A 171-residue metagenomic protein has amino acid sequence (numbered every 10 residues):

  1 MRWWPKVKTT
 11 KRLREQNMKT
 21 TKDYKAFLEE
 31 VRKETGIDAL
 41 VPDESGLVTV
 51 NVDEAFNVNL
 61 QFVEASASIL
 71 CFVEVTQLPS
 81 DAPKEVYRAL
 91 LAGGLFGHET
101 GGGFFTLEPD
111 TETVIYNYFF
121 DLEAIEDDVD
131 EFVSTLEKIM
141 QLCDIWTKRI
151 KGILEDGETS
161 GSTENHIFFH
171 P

Functional and structural regions predicted by a protein language model:
W3-W4, R14-N59: Charge-rich, low-complexity N-terminal segments
L13, F27, V31, A82-A92 (+1 more regions): Short, Φ-rich (hydrophobic/aromatic) sequence segments
V48, A67-I69, E112-V114: Hydrophobic residues embedded in beta-strands of well-ordered beta-sheets
N59-P79: A short acidic-to-branched-hydrophobic micro-motif
E74-N117: Short, internal acidic amphipathic alpha-helical interface segments that mediate docking to partner proteins
T106-M140: A short, solvent-exposed beta-edge/loop patch
K138-E158: Mixed-charge, glycine-accented linear interaction segment located at domain edges/termini
K151-P171: Short, highly charged C-terminal tails/helix-capping segments
